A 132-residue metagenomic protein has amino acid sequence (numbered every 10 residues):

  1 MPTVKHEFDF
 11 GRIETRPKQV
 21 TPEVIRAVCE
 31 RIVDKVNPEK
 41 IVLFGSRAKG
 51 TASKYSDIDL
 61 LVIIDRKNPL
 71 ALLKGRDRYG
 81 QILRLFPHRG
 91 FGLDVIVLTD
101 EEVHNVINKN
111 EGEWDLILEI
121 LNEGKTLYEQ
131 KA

Functional and structural regions predicted by a protein language model:
M1-K40, K49-K54, I64-A132: Catalytic core of pol beta-like nucleotidyltransferases
F44-S46: Glycine-rich beta-strand-to-loop/alpha-helix junction loops that act as flexible
D59-I63: Short beta-strand->loop micro-motif that forms the acidic, two-metal-ion catalytic signature in nucleotide-processing
